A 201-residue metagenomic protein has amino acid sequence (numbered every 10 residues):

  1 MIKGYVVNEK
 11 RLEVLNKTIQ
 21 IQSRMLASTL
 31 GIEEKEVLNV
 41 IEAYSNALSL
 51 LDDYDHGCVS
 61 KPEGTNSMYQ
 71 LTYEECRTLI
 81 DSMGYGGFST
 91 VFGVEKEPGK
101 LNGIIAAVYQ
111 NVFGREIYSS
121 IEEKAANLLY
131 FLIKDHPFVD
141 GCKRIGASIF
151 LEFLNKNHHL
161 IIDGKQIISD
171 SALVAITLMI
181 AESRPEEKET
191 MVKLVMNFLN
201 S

Functional and structural regions predicted by a protein language model:
M1-S201: FIC/Doc superfamily catalytic core
